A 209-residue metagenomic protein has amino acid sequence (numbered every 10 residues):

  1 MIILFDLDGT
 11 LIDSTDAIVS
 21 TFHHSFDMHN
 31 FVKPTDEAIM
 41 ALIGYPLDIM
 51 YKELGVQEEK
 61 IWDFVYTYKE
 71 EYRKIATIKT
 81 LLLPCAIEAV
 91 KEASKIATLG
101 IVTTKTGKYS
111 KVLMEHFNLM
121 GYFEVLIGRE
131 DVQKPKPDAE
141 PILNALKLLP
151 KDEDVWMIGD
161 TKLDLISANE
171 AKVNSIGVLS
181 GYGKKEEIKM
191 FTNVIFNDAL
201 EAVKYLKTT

Functional and structural regions predicted by a protein language model:
M1-I87: N-terminal helical cap/lid subdomain that shapes the substrate entry/recognition surface in HAD-like hydrolases
I2, K136-L165: Conserved Lys-Pro-Asp/Glu-containing loop-to-beta segment of HAD-superfamily phosphomonoesterases, centered on
V32, Q57, M120-E124, D152 (+1 more regions): Conserved H-loop
K74-I101, G107-K111, A139: Short, acidic loop-to-helix structural element flanking the phosphoryl-transfer center in phosphate-processing enzymes
I87-K95, L146, L165-N169: Surface-exposed amphipathic alpha-helices with a cationic face
M120-P135: A short, structured active-site edge motif that brings together acidic residues
W156-V194: Acidic, Mg2+-coordinating phosphoryl-transfer loop and its flanking beta/alpha structural elements, shared across
